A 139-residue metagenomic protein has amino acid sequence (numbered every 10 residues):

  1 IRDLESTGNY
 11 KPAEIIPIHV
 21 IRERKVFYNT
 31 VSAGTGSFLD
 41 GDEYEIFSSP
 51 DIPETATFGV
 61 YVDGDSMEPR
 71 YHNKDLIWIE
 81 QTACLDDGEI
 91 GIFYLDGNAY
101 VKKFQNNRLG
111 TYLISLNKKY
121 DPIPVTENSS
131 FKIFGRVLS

Functional and structural regions predicted by a protein language model:
R2-N73, L138-S139: Short, positionally conserved secondary-structure boundary motifs
D51-S139: Acidic/glycine-rich C-terminal interaction modules and beta/coil loop segments that lie outside canonical DNA-binding
